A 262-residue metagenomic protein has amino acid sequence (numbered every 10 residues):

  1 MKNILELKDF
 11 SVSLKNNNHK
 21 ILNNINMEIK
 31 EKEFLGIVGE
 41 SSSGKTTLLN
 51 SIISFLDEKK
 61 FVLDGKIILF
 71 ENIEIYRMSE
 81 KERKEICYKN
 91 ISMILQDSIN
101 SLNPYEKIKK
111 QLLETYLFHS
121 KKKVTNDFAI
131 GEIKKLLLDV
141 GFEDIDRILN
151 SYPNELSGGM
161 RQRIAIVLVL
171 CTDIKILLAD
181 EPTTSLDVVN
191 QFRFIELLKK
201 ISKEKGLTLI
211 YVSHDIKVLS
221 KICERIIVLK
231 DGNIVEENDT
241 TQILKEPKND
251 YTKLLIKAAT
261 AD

Functional and structural regions predicted by a protein language model:
E74-S92, K110, F118, I243-P247: ABC ATPase NBD coupling module
S151-L156, M160: Conserved ABC ATPase signature
L177-D180: Catalytic Walker B motif of ABC-type/P-loop ATPase nucleotide-binding domains
G206-V212: Conserved H-loop
L219-K221: A short, surface-exposed alpha-helical micro-motif characterized by mixed small hydrophobic and charged/polar residues
E237-N238, E246: ABC ATPase "signature
